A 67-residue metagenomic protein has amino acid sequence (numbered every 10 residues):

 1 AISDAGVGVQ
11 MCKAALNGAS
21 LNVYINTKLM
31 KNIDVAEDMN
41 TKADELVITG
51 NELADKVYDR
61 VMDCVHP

Functional and structural regions predicted by a protein language model:
A1-P67: A structural signal for small-residue-enriched, beta-sheet-centric alpha/beta enzyme cores and oligomeric scaffold folds
